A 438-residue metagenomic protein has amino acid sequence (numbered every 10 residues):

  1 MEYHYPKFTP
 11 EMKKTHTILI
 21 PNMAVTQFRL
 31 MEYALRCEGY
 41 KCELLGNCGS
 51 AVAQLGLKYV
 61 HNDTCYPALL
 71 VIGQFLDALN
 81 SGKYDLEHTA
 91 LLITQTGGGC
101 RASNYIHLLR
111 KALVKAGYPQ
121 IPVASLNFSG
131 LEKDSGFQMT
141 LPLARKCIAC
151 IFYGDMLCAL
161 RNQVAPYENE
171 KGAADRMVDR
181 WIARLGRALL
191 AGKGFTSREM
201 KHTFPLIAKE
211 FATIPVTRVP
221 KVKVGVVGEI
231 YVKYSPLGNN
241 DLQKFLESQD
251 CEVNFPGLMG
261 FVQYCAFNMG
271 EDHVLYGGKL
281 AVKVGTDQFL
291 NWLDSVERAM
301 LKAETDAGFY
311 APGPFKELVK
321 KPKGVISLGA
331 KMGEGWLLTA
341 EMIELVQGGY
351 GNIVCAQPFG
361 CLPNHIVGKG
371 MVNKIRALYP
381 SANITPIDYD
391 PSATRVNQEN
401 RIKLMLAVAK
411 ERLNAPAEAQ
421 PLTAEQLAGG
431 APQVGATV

Functional and structural regions predicted by a protein language model:
M1-V438: An N-terminal assembly and electron-transfer interface module characteristic of large anaerobic redox and radical
